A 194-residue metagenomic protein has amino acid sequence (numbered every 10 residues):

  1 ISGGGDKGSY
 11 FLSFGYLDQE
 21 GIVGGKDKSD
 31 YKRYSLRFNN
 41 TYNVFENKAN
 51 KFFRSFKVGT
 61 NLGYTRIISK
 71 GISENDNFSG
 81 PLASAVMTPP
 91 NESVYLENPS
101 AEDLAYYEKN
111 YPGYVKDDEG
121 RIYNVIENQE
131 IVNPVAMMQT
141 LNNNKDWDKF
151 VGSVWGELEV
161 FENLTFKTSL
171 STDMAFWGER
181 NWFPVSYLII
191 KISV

Functional and structural regions predicted by a protein language model:
I1-G5, F38-Y42, G152-L158: Residues on the lipid-exposed face of transmembrane beta-strands in outer-membrane beta-barrel proteins
I1-L36: Outer-membrane beta-barrel translocator/receptor signature
G4-D6, L17, N43-F45, T65 (+2 more regions): Residue-level marker of positions within ordered structural domains that often coincide with functionally constrained
G5-S9, N47, K51-S55, F161-N163: Strand-connecting loop/turn motifs
G8, Y34-L36, F56, F150 (+1 more regions): Hydrophobic core residues within well-ordered beta-strands of beta-rich domains
E20, S79, F161-E162: Generic secondary-structure boundary/loop-capping signal
G25, S29-Y31, T41-K149, K167-V194: Surface-exposed loop/interface segments of Gram-negative outer-membrane beta-barrel transport/assembly proteins
G152, L158-L170: P-loop NTPase catalytic cores that bind/hydrolyze ATP
